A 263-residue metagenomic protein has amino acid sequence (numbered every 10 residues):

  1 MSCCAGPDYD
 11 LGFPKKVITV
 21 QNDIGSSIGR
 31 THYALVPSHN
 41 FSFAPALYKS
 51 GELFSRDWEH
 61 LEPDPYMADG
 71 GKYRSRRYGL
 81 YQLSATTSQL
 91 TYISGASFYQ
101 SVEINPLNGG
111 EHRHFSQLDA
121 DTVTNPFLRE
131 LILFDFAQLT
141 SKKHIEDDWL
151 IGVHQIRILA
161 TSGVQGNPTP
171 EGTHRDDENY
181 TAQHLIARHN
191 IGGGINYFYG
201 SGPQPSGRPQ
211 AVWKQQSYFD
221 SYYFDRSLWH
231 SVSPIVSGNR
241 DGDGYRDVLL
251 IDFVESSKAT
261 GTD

Functional and structural regions predicted by a protein language model:
M1-V102: N-terminal auxiliary "cap/dimerization" subdomain that precedes the catalytic jelly-roll/cupin core of mononuclear
I24-G25, G70-G71, K142-I145, G172-H174 (+2 more regions): A general structural signal for short secondary-structure junctions and capping/turn motifs
N40, L47, G79-T87, Q155-A160 (+4 more regions): Short, flexible loop/turn elements at secondary-structure junctions
L80, Q155, G172, T181-Q183 (+3 more regions): Conserved hydrophobic/aromatic beta-strand scaffold that supports enzyme active sites
A85-G152: Signature of the catalytic double-stranded beta-helix
F115-L131, A160-G166, R188-Y199, V254-D263: Short N-terminal helix-initiation segments at or just after the protein's N-terminus
H144-Q215: Catalytic core of non-heme Fe(II) oxygenases with the double-stranded beta-helix
I195-D263: Catalytic core of Fe(II)/2-oxoglutarate
